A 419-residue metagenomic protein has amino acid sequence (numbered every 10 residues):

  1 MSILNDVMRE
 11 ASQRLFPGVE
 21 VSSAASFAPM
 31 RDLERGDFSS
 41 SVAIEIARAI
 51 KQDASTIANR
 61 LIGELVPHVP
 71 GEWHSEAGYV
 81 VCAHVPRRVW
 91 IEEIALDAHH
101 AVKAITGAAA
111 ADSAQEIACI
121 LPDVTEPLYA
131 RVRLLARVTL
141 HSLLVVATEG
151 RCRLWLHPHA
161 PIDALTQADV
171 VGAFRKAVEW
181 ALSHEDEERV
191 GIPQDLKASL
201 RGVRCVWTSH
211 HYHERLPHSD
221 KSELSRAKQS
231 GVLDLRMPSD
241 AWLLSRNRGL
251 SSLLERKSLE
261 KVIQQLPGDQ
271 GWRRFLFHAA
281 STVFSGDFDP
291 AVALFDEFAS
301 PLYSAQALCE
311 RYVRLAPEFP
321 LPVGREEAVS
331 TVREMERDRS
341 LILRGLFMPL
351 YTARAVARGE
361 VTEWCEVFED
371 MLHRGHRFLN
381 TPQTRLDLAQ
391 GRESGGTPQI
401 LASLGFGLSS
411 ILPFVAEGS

Functional and structural regions predicted by a protein language model:
M1-G36, S40-E92, H99-S419: Non-catalytic interaction-recognition regions
